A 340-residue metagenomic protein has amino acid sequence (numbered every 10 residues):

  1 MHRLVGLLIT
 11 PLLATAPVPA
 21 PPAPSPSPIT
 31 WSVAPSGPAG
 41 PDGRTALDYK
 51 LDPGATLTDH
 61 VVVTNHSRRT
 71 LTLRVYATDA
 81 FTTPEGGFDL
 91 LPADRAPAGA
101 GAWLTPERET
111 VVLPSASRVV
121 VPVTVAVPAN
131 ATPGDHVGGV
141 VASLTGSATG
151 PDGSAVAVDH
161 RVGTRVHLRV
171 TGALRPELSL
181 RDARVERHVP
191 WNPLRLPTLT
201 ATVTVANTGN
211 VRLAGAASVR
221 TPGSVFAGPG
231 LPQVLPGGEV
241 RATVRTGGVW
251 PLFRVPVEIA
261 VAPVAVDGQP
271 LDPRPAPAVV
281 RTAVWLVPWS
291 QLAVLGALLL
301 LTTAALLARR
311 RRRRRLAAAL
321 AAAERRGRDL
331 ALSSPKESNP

Functional and structural regions predicted by a protein language model:
M1-P24, A297-R310: Secretory targeting and sorting signals
S25-A46, R68-V120, A217, P222-V225: Surface-exposed binding patches on compact interaction domains or structured appendages
V33-S67, T110, S179-L196: Beta-sheet-dominated interaction scaffolds and their linkers
G54-H60, R118-V121, P133-G139, R161-G163 (+1 more regions): Short, solvent-exposed loop/turn segments enriched in Ser/Thr/Gly
R69-L91, V120, A126-E177, V249-V294: Terminal connector regions
R95-N130, G223-L252, A265: Intrinsically disordered, low-complexity Pro/Gly/Ser/Thr-rich segments with frequent PxxP/GP/PP motifs and embedded
G172-R313: Membrane-proximal extracellular "stem/stalk" segments of glycoproteins immediately N-terminal to a transmembrane helix
R315-P340: Cytoplasmic C-terminal tails of single-pass
